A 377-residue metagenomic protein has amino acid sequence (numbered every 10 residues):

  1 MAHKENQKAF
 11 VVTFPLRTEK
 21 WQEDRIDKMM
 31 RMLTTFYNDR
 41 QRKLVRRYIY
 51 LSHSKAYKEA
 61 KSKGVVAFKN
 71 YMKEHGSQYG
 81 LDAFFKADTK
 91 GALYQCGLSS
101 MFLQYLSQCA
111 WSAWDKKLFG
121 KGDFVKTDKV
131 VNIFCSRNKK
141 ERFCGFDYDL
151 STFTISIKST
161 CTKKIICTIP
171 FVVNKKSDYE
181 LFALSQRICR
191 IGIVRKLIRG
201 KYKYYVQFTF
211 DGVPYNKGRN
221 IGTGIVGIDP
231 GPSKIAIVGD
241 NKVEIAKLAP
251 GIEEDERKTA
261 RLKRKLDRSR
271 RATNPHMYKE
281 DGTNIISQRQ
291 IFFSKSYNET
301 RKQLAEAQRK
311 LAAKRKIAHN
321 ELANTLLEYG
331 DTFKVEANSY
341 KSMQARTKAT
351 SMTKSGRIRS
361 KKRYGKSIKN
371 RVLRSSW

Functional and structural regions predicted by a protein language model:
M1-L103: Gly/serine-rich nucleotide phosphate-binding loop at the start of the catalytic core of nucleotide/ADP-ribose-handling
E5, Y202-W377: Positively charged, helix-rich recognition surfaces that bind polyanionic ligands
N6-F10, D149, I198-G200, N220: Solvent-exposed loop and beta-edge segments used for protein-protein assembly and interaction
V11-P15, T168, R190, I225: Well-ordered beta-strand positions in beta-sheet-rich domains
R31, T35-N38, Q104, Q108-D115 (+4 more regions): A broad, structural surface signal
Y37-L44, Y48, W114-K121, K234 (+1 more regions): A generic secondary-structure signal for well-formed alpha-helical elements
R46-Y50, G120, I155-S159, I193-V194 (+3 more regions): Short regulatory "switch" loops immediately downstream of catalytic or recognition motifs within protein catalytic
G64-R199, G356, G365, N370-R374: Acidic carboxylate diad motif detector
